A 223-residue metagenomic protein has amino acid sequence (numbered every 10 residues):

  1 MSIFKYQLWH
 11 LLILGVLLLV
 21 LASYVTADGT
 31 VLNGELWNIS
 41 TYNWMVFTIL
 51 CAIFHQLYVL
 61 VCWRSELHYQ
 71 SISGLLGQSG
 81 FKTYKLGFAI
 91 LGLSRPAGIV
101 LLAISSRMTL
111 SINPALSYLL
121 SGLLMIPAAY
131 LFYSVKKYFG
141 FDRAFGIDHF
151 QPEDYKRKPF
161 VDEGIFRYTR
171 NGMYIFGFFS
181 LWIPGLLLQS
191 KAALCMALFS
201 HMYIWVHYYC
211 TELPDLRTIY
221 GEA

Functional and structural regions predicted by a protein language model:
M1-E163, I175-A223: Membrane-anchoring alpha-helices and their flanking helix-loop junctions
I165-Y168: Short amphipathic alpha-helical boundary/capping segments
